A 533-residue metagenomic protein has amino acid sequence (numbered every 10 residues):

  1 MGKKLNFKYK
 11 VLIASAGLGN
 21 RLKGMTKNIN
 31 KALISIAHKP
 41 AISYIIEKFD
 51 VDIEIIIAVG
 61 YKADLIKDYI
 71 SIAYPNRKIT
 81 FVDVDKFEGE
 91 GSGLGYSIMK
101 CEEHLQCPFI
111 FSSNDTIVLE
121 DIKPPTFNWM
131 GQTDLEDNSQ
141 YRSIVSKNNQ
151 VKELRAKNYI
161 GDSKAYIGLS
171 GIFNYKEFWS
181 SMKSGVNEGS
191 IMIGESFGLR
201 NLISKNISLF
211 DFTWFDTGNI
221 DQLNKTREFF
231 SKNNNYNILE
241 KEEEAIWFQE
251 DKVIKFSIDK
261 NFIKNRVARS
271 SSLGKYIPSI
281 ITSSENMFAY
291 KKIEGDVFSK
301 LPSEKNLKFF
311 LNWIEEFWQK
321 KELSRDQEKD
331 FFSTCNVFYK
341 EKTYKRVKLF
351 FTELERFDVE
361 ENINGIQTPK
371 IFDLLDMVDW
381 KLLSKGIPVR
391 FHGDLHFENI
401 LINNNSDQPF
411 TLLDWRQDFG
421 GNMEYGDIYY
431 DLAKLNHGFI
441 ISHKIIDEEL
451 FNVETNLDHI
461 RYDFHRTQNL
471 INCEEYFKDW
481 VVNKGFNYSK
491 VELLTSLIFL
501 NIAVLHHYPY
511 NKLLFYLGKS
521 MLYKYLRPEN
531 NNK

Functional and structural regions predicted by a protein language model:
G2-D64: N-terminal glycine-rich phosphate-binding loop and ensuing alpha1 helix
G2-V11, A165-F248: Conserved alpha/beta core of the MobA/IspD/sugar-nucleotide pyrophosphorylase nucleotidyltransferase superfamily
S71-S143: Conserved beta-loop-beta/alpha segment of the NTase-like Rossmann-fold superfamily that binds/positions NTPs
I117-S190: Conserved core of the sugar-phosphate nucleotidyltransferase
N237-A268, N286, K291-P302: ATP-binding glycine-rich loop module of kinase domains
I246, L374-G426: Active-site acidic catalytic loop and adjacent metal/ATP-binding pocket of ATP-dependent phosphoryl transfer enzymes
L273-I277, F298-N364, P369-K385, F391 (+1 more regions): Conserved kinase catalytic-core helix
D418-K478, S496-Y510: Active-site activation/catalytic loop segments of kinase-like enzymes and analogous catalytic loops in related
